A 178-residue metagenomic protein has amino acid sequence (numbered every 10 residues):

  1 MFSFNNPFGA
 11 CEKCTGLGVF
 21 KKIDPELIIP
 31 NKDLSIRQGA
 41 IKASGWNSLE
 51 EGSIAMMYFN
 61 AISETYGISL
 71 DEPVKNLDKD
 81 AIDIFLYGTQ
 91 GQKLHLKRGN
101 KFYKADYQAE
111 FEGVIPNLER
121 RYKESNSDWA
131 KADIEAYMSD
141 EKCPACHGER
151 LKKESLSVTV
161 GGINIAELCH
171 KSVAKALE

Functional and structural regions predicted by a protein language model:
M1-E178: Conserved phosphate-binding elements of NTP-dependent enzyme cores
